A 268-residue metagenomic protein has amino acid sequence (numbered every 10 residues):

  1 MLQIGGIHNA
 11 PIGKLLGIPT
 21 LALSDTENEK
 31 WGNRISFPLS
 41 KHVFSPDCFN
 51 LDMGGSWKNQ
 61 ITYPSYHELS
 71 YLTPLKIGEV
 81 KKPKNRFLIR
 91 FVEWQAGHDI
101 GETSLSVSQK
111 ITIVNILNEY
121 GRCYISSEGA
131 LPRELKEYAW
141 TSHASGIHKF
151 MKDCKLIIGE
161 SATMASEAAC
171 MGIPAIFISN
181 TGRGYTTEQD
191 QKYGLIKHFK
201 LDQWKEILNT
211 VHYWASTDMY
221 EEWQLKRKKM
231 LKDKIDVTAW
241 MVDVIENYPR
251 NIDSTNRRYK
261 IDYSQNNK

Functional and structural regions predicted by a protein language model:
M1-G54: Active-site and donor-binding regions of nucleotide-sugar-utilizing enzymes
M1-I12, T20-S24, I147-E188: A donor-sugar binding/catalytic signature common to diverse glycosyltransferases and related nucleotide-sugar
I35-S36, I116, K149-F150: Structural alpha-helical scaffold elements that stabilize or flank donor/cofactor-binding regions in carbohydrate
K41-S104: A nucleotide-sugar donor-handling region in carbohydrate enzymes
I61-P64, A139-H143, I196-I207: Short acidic-hydrophobic, aromatic-tinged amphipathic segments that line or gate anion-handling sites
I89-F91, I111-A144: Catalytic donor nucleotide-activated moiety binding site of glycosyltransferases and closely related
C170-K229: Catalytic binding pocket for nucleotide-activated donors in carbohydrate/polymer assembly enzymes
S216-K268: C-terminal amphipathic helix plus adjacent low-complexity, charged tail appended to glycosyltransferase catalytic
